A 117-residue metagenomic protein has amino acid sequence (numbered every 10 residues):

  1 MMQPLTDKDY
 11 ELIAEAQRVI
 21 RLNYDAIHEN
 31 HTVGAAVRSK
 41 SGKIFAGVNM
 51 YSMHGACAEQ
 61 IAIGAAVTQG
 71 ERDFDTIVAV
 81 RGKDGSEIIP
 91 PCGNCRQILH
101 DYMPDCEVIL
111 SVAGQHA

Functional and structural regions predicted by a protein language model:
M1-A26, E71-A117: C-terminal binding/interaction regions
E15-V19, A58-A65: Short, well-ordered amphipathic alpha-helical segments that serve as non-catalytic structural scaffolds within diverse
E29-S39: Short beta-strand scaffold segments in enzyme catalytic cores
R38-K40, N49-M50: Histidine- and/or cysteine-centered catalytic micro-motif in compact active-site loops
K43-I44: Hydrophobic "anchor" residues
V48-I61: Compact, glycine-rich, soluble single-domain proteins
I61, A65-G70, E87: Feature captures the catalytic cores and cofactor-binding loops of soluble hydro-lyases/lyases that act on carboxylate
